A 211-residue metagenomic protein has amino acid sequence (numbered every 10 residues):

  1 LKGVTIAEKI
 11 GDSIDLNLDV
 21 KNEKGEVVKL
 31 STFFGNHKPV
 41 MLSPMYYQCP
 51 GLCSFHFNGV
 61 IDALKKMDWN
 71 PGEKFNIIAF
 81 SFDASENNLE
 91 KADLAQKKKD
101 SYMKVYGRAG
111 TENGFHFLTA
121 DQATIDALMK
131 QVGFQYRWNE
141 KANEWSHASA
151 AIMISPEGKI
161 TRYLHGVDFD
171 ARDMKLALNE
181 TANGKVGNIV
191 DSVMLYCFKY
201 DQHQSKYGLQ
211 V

Functional and structural regions predicted by a protein language model:
L1-T32, F55-K65: N-terminal "domain-start" segment that seeds a small globular fold
S13-D15, N36-P39, G72-I77, E112 (+1 more regions): Extracytoplasmic
N22-E23, I154-S155, D201-Q202: Short, acidic, Ser/Thr-enriched surface-loop or helix-capping motifs
K29-V60, I78-S81: Short active-site neighborhood of thiol/selenol oxidoreductases, capturing the structured segment around
F57-I125: Structural microenvironment flanking redox-active thiols in thiol-disulfide oxidoreductases
E140-C197: Extracytoplasmic/lumenal ectodomains and periplasmic regions of secretory and membrane proteins
Y200-V211: Juxtamembrane/start-of-transmembrane alpha-helix segments at the extracytoplasmic/lumenal side of membrane anchors
